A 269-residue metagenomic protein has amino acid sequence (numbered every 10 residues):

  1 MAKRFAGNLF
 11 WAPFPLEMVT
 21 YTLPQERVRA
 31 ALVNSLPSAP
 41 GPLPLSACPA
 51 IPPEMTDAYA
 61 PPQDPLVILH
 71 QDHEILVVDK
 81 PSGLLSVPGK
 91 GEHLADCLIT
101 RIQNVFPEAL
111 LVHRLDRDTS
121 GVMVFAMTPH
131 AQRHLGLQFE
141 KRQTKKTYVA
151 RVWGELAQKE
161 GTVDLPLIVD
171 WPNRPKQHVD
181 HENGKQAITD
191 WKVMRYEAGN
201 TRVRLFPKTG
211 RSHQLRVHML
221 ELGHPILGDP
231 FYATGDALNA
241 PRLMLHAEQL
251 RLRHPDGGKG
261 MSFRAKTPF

Functional and structural regions predicted by a protein language model:
A2-G7, W11-M18, L45-I75, P81-L85 (+1 more regions): Pseudouridine synthases involved in rRNA/tRNA modification
R4, R27-R29: Basic polycationic patches enriched in arginine
S35-S38, S46: Serine residues within intrinsically disordered or low-complexity segments
L66, E108-L135, V169-L222, L245-F269: The conserved catalytic core of RNA pseudouridine synthases
P88-G91: Short, solvent-exposed loop/turn segments at secondary-structure boundaries
L94-V105: Internal amphipathic helical hairpin motif
P129-V169, E182: N-terminal accessory regions of nucleic-acid-interacting proteins
